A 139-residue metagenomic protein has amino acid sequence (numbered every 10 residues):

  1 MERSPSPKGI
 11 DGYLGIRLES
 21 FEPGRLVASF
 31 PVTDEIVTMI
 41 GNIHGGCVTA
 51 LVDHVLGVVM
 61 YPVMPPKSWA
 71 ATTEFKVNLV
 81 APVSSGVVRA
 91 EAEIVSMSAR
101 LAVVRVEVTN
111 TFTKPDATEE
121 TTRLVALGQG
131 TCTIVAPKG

Functional and structural regions predicted by a protein language model:
M1-S29: Non-catalytic linker/capping segments at the edges of enzyme domains
S6, P31-G57: Hot-dog-fold acyl-thioester-processing enzymes
G12-L14, G24-L26, W69-F75, G86 (+2 more regions): A generic structural signal for short beta-strands and their flanking turns/coil linkers
S29-F30, L124: Amphipathic coiled-coil signal-relay and dimerization helices
F30-V32, L79, I134: Hydrophobic residues in beta-strands and at strand termini
I40, V58-R89, I94: Hydrophobic beta-strand-centered segment that forms part of the acyl-chain substrate-binding groove
P82-S85, R89, V95-G139: HotDog/MaoC-like acyl-thioester-processing domains
